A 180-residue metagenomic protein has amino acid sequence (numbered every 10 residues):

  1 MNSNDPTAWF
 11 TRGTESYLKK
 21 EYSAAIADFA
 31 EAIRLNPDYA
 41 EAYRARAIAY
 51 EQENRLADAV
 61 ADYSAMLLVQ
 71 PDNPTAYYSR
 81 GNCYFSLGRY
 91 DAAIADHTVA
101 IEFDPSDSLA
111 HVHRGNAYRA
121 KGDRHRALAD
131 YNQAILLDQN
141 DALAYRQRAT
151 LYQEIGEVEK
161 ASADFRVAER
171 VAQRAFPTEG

Functional and structural regions predicted by a protein language model:
M1-G180: Alpha-helical tetratricopeptide repeat
